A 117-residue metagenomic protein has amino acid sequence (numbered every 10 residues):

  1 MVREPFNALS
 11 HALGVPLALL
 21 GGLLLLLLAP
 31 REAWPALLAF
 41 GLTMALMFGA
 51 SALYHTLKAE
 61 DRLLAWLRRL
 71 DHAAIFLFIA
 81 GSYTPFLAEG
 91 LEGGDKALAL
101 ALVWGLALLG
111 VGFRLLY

Functional and structural regions predicted by a protein language model:
M1-Y117: Multi-pass alpha-helical transmembrane bundles in non-GPCR membrane proteins that perform intramembrane catalysis
